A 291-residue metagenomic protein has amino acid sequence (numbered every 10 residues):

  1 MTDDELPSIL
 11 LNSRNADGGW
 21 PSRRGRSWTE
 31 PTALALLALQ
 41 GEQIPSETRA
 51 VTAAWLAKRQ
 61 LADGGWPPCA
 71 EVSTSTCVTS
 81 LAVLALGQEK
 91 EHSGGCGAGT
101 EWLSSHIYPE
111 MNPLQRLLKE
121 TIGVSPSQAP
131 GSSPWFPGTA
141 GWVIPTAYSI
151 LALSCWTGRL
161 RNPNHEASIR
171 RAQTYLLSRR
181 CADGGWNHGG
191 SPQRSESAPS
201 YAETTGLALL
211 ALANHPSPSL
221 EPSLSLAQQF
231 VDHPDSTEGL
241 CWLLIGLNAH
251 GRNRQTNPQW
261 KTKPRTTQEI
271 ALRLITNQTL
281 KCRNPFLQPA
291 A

Functional and structural regions predicted by a protein language model:
M1-D4, G19-V51, A62-E101, S105-T174 (+3 more regions): An alpha-helical repeat/solenoid feature that recognizes helix-turn-helix modules
D3-I9, S13-N15: A short helix->beta-strand "capping" segment at the edge of beta-propeller domains
